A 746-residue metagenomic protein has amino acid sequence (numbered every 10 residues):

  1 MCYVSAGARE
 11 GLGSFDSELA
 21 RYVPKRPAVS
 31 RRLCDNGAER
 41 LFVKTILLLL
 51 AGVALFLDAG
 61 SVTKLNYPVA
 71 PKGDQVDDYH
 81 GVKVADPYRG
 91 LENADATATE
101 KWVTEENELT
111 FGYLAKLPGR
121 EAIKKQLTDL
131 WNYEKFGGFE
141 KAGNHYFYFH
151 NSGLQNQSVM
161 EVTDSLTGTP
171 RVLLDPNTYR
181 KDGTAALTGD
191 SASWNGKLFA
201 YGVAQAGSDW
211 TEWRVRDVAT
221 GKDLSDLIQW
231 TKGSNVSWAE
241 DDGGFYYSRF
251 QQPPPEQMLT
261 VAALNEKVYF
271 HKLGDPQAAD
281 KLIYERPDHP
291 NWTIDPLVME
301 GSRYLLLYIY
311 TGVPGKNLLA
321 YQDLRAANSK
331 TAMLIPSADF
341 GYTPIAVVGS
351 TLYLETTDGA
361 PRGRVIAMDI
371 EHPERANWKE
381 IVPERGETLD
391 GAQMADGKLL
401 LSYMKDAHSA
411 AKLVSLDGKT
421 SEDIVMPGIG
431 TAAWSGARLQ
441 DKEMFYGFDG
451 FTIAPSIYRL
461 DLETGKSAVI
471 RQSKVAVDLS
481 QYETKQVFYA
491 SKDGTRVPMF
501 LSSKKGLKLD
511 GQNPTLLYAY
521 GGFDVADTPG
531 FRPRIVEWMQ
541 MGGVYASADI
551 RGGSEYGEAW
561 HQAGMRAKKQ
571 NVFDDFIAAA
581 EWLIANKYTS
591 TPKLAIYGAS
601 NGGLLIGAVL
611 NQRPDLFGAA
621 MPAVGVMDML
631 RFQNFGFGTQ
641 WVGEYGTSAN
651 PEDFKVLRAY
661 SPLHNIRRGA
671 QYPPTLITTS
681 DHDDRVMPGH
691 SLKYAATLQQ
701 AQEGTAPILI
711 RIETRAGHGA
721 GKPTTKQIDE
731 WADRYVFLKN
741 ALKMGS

Functional and structural regions predicted by a protein language model:
Y3, R32-D35, E39: Short, positively charged and aromatic/hydrophobic N-terminal segments
V43-L49: Sec-dependent signal peptide recognition, specifically the positively charged N-region followed immediately by
L50-N66: Bacterial Sec-dependent signal peptides at the C-terminal "C-region" and cleavage site
V69, V82-G90, A94-N513, F523-M541 (+2 more regions): Peripheral, non-catalytic segments that deliver or gate enzyme domains
P514-Y518, Y545, T675: Hydrophobic beta-strand anchors of alpha/beta hydrolase catalytic cores
A519-G521, T679: The conserved beta1-alpha1 loop
R534, M541, S547-S746: Active-site-proximal cap/loop segments of hydrolase catalytic domains
